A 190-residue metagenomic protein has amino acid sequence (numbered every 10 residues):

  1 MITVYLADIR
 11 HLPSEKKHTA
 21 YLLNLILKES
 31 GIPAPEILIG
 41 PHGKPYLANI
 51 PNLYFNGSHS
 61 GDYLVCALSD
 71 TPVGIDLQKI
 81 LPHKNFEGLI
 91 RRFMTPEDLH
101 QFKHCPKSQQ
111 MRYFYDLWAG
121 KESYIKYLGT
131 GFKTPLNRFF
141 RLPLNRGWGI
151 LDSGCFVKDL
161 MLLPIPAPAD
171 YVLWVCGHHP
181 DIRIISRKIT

Functional and structural regions predicted by a protein language model:
M1-T190: Core catalytic alpha/beta fold that binds nucleotide/phospho-ligands
